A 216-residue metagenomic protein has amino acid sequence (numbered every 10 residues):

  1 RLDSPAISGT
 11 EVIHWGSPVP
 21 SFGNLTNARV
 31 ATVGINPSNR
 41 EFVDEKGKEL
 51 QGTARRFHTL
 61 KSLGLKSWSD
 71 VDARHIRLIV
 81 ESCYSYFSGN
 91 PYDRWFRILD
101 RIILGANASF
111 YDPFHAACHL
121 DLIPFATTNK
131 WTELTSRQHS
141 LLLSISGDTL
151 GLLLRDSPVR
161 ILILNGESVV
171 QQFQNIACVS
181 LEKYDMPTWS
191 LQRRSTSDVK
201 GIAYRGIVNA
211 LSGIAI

Functional and structural regions predicted by a protein language model:
R1-S157, Q171: A polyanion-binding, active-site-adjacent surface
R1-T10, S88, L134-G151, V169-I216: C-terminal capping/extension of enzyme domains
